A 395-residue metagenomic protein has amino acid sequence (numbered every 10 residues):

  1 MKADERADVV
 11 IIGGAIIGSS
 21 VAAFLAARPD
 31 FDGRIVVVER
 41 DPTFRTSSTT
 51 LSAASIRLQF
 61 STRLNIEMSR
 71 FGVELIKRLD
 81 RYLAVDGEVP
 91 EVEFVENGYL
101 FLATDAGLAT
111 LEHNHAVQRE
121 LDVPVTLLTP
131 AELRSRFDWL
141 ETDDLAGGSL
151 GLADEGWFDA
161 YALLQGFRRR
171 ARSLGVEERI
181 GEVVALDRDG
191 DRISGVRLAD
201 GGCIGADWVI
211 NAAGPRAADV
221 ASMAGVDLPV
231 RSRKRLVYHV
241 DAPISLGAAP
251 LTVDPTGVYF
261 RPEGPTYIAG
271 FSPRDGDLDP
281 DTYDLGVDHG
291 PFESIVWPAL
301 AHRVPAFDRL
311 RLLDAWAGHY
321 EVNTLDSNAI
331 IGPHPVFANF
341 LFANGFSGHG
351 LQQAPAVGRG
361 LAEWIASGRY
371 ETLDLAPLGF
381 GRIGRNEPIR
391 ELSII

Functional and structural regions predicted by a protein language model:
A3-I17, V36: Beta1/beta-strand and adjacent pyrophosphate-binding region of the FAD-binding site in flavoprotein oxidoreductases
A26-T49: Glycine-rich FAD pyrophosphate-binding loop
A54-R136, G257-Y259, L300: Dinucleotide-binding Rossmann-like beta1-alpha1 core, especially the glycine-rich loop that anchors the ADP
L83, V95, L102-L174, R179-I180 (+1 more regions): Flavin (FAD/FMN) cofactor-binding and adjacent substrate-gating region of FAD-dependent oxidoreductase domains
A185-G205, V209: Conserved beta-strand-loop-beta-strand element in the redox core of flavoprotein oxidoreductases
G201-A249: Central helical "cap/lid" subdomain
D227, D241-N339: Active-site lid/adjacent beta-loop-alpha segment flanking the redox-cofactor pocket in flavoenzymes
P298-I395: C-terminal catalytic lobe of FAD-dependent flavoproteins
